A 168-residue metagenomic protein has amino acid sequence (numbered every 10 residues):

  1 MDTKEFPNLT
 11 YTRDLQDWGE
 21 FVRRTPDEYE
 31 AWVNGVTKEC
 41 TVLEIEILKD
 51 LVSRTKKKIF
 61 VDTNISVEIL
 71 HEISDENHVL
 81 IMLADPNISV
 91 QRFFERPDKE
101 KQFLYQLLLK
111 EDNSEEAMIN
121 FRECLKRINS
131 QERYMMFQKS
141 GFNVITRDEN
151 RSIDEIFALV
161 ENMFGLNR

Functional and structural regions predicted by a protein language model:
D2-K58, N64-I65: ATP-dependent small-molecule kinase phosphotransfer cores that center on conserved nucleotide phosphate-binding segments
N34-K49, S114-K139: Alpha-helix-centered segments that form part of catalytic cores
F60-D62, L80-I81: Structural motif
T63-S66, E149: Short, well-ordered beta-to-alpha junction loops that form the rim of enzyme active sites and present histidine/acidic
S66-L70, I153: Short, well-ordered alpha-helical microsegments
I73-H78, S140-F142: Short glycine-/polar-rich loops that comprise or flank the Walker A/P-loop and associated switch/sensor motifs
H78-N129: A glycine- and Lys/Arg-enriched "phosphate-lid" helix/loop adjacent to the NTP-binding pocket of small-molecule kinases
R127-R168: NTP-dependent small-molecule kinase module
